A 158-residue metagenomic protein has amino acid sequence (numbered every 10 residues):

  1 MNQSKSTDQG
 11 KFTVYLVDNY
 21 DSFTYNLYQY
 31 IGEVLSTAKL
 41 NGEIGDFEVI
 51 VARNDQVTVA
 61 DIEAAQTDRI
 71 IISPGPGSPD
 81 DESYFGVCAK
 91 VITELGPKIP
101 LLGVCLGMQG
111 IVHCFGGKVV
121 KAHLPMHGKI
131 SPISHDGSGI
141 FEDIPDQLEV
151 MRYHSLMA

Functional and structural regions predicted by a protein language model:
Q9-Y15: Extreme N-terminal starter segment of soluble prokaryotic enzymes
T13, G32, A64-D143, Q147-E149: Cysteine-nucleophile active-site neighborhood
D18-N19: Acidic di-acidic motifs
T24: Active-site-adjacent helical/loop segments in soluble small-molecule enzymes
S36-F47: Intrinsically disordered, low-complexity Ser/Thr- and acidic-rich flexible linkers and loops, especially at boundaries
D46-N54: Short hydrophobic/Thr-rich beta-strand motif most characteristic of the beta2 strand and flanking loop of CheY-like
Q56-D61: Short acidic active-site motifs
V150-A158: Histidine-centered catalytic micro-motifs
